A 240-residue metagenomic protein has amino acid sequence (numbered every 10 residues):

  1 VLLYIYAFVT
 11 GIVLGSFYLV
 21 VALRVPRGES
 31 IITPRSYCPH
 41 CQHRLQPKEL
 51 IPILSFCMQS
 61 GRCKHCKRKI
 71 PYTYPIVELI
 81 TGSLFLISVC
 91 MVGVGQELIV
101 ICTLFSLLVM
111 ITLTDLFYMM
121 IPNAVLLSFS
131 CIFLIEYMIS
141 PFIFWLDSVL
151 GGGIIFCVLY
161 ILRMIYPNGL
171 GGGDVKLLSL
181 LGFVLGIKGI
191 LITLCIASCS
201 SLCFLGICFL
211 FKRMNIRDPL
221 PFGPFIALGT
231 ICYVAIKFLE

Functional and structural regions predicted by a protein language model:
L2, Y6-S16, I161-G169, S179-E240: Alpha-helical transmembrane segments
S16-T73: Membrane-proximal soluble regions of multi-pass membrane proteins
L19, L23, F85-V89, L108-D115 (+4 more regions): Structural signal for membrane-spanning alpha-helices in multi-pass inner-membrane proteins, emphasizing helix cores
G28-E29, C63-Y74, L113-L127, M164-V175 (+1 more regions): Interhelical loop and helix-boundary elements at the membrane-water interface of polytopic inner-membrane proteins
V77-G82: Replace "small metal-dependent catalytic modules" with "small catalytic or cofactor-binding modules
S88-V100: Transmembrane helix-loop-helix
L98-S200: Functional transmembrane core segments of multi-pass inner-membrane proteins
